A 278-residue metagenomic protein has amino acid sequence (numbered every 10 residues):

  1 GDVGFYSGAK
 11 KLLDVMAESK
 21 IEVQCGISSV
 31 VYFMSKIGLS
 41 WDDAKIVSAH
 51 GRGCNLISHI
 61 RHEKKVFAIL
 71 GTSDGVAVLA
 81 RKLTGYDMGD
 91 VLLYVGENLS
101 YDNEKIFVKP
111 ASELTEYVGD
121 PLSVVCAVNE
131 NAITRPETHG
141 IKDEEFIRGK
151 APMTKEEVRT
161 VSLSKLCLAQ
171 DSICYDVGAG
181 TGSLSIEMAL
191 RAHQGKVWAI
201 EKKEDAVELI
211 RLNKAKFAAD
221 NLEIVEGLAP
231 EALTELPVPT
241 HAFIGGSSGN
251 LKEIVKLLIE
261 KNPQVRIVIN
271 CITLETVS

Functional and structural regions predicted by a protein language model:
V3-E63, P230-E231: Class I SAM-dependent methyltransferase SAM-binding "motif I" and its flanking Rossmann-like core
K65-K150: A contiguous loop/helix-start segment that scaffolds small-molecule binding in enzyme catalytic cores
D171-G180: Conserved class I S-adenosyl-L-methionine
T181-H193: Conserved SAM-binding loop of SAM-dependent methyltransferases across substrates and taxa, primarily the Class I
L190-V197, K261-P263: Conserved S-adenosyl-L-methionine
I200-P239: S-adenosyl-L-methionine
E201-A206, G246-S247, I272: Short beta->alpha hinge that forms the Motif I/post-I loop of the SAM-binding pocket
V255-S278: C-terminal substrate-binding/active-site "lid" region of AdoMet-derived donor-dependent transferases
